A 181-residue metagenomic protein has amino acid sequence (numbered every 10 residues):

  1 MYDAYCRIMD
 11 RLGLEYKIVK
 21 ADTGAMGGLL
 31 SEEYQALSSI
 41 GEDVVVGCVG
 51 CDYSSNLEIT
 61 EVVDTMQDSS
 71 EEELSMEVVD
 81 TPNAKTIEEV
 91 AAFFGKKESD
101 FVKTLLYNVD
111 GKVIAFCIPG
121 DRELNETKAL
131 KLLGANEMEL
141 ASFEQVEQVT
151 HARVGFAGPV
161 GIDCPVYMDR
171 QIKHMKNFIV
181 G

Functional and structural regions predicted by a protein language model:
M1-G181: Extended, low-hydrophobicity, polar/charged segments
